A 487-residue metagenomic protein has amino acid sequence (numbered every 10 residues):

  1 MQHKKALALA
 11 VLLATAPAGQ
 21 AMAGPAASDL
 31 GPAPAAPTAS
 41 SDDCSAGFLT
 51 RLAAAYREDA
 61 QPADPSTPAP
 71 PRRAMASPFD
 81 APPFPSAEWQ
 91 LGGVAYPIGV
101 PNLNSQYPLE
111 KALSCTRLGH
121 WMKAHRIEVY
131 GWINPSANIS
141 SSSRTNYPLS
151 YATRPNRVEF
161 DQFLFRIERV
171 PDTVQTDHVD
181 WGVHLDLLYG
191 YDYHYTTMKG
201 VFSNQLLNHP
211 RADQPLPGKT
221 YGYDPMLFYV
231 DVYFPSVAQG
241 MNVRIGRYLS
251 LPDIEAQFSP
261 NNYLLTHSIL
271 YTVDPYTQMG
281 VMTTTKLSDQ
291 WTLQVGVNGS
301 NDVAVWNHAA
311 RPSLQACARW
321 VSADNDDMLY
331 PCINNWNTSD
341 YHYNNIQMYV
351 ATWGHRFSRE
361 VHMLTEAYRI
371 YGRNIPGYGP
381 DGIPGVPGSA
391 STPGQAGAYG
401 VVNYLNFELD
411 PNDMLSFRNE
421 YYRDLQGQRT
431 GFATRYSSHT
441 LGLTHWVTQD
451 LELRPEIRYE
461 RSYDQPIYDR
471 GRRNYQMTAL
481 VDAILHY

Functional and structural regions predicted by a protein language model:
Q2-S143: N-terminal periplasmic/intermembrane-space "pro-region" immediately following the signal or transit peptide
A8, P225, Q278-G280, S313 (+3 more regions): Short beta-strand-initiation
V11, H308-A310, L480-D482: Hydrophobic secondary-structure block in the mid-to-C-terminal portion of proteins
A27-D29, T38-L49, D59-F84, Q90 (+4 more regions): Outer-membrane beta-barrel pore domains
T116-H120, N146-P155, Y399-V402, S437-W446: Generic detector of contiguous secondary-structure segments
H120-S141, T145, S150-S300, A310 (+4 more regions): Outer membrane beta-barrel
K123, R157, D177, G222 (+5 more regions): A generic structural micro-feature
